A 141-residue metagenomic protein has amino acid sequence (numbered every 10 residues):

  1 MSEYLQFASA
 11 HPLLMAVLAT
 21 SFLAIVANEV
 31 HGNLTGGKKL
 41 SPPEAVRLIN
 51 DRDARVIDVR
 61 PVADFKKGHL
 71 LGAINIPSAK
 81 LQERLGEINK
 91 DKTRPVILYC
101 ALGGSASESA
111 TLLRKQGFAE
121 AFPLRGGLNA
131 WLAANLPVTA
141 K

Functional and structural regions predicted by a protein language model:
M1-E44, L48-A54, V62-P95, G104-K141: Rhodanese-like catalytic fold shared by cysteine-dependent sulfurtransferases and DSP/PTP-type phosphatases
Y99-C100: Short, surface-exposed ligand- or partner-binding patches at beta-edge/loop junctions that are enriched in aromatics
